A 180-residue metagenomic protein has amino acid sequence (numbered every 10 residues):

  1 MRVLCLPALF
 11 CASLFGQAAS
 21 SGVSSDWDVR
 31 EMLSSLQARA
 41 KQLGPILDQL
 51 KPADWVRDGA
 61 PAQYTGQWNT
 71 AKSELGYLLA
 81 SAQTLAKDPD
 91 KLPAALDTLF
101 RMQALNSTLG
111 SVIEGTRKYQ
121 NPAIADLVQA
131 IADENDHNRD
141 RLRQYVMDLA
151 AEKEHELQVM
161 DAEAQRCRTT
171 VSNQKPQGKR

Functional and structural regions predicted by a protein language model:
V3-S13: Sec-dependent N-terminal signal peptides
S21-D54, T116-R180: C-terminal amphipathic alpha-helix
L36-Q103, T108: Alpha-helical segments in soluble extracytoplasmic regions
Q83-D140: Surface-exposed, polar helix/loop patches in the mature regions of secreted/periplasmic/lumenal proteins that form
